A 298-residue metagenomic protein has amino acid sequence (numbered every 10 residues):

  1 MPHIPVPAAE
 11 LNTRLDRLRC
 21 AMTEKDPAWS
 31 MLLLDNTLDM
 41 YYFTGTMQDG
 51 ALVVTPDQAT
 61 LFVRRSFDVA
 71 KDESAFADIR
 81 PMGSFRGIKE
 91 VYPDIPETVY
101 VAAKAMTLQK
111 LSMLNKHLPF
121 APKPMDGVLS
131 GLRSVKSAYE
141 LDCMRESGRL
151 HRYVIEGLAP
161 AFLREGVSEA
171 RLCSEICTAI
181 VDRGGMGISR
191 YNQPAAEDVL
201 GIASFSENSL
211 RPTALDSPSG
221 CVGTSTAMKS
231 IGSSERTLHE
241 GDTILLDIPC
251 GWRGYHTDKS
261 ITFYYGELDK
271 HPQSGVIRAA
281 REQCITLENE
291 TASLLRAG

Functional and structural regions predicted by a protein language model:
M1-G298: Active-site neighborhoods and metal-handling regions in enzymes and metal-associated proteins
